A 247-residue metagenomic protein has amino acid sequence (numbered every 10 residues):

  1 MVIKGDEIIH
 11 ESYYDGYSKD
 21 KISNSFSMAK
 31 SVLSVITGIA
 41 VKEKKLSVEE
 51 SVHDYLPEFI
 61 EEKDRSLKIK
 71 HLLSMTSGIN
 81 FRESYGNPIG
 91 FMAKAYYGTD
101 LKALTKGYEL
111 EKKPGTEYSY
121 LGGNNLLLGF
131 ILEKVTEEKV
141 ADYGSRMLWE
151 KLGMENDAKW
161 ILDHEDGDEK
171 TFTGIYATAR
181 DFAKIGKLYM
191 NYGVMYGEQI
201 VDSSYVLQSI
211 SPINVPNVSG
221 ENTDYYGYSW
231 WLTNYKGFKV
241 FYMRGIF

Functional and structural regions predicted by a protein language model:
M1-Y17: A short, well-structured edge-of-sheet supersecondary motif
D6, N24-E49, L72, L128-L132 (+1 more regions): Active-site SXXK
K19-D20, G86-T173: Catalytic-site signature segments of enzymes, centered on catalytic residues
N24, E43-N80, G107, T136-F172 (+1 more regions): Active-site helix/loop module of the DD-peptidase/beta-lactamase fold, centered on the serine-lysine SxxK catalytic
M28-S34, S66, Y120-N125, A179-A183: Short alpha-helical patches at coil-to-helix transitions and adjacent helical residues in well-structured domains
G38, H53, K70-L73, K106 (+7 more regions): Non-transmembrane alpha-helical segments in soluble domains of secreted/periplasmic/extracellular proteins
N124-I131, T171-V194: Active-site-proximal alpha-helical segments within enzyme catalytic domains
N156, V206-F247: Active-site Gly/Thr loop motif
